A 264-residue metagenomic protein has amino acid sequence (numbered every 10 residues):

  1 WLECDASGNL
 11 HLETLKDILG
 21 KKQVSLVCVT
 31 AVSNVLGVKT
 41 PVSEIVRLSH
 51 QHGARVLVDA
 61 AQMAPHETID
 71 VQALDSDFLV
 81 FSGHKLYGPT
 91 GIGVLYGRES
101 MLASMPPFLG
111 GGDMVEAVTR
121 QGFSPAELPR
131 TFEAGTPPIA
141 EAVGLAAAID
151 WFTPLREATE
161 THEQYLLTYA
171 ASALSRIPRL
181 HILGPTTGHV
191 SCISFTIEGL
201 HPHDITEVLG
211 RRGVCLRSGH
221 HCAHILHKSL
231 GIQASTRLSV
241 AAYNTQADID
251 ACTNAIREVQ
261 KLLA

Functional and structural regions predicted by a protein language model:
W1-A264: Pyridoxal 5′-phosphate
